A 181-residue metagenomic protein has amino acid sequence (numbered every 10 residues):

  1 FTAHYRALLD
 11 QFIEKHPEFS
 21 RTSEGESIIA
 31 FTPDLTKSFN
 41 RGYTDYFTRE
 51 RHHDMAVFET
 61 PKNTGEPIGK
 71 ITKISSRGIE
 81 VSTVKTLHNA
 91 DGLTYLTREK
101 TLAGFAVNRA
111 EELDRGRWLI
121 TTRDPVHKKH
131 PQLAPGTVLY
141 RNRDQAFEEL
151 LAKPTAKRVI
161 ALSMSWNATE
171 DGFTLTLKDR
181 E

Functional and structural regions predicted by a protein language model:
F1-E181: Surface-exposed amphipathic alpha-helical tracts and adjacent flexible/coil segments at the periphery of soluble enzymes
